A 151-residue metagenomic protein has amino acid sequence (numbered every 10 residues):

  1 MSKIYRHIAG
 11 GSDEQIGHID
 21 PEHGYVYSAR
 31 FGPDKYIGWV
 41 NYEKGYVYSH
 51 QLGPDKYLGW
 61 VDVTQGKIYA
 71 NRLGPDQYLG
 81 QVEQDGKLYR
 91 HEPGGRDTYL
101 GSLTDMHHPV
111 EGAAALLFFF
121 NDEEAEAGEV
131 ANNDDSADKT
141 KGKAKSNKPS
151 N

Functional and structural regions predicted by a protein language model:
M1-Y25, K56-N151: Long terminal segments
I19, Y27-Y42, Y48, K56-V61: Central antiparallel beta-sheet cores of small beta-barrel/beta-sandwich binding domains
